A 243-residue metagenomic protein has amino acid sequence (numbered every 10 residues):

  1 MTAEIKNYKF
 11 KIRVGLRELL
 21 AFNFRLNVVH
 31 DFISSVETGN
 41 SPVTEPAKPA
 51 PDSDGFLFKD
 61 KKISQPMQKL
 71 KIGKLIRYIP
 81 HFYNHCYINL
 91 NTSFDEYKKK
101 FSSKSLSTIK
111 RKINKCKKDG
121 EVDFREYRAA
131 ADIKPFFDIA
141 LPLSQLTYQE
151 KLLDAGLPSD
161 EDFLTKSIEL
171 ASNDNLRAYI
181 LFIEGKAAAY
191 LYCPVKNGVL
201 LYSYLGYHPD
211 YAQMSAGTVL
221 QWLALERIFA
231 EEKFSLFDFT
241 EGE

Functional and structural regions predicted by a protein language model:
T2-D31, K61-Q213: A conserved beta-strand-loop-helix scaffold within acyl/acetyltransferase catalytic domains
V28-T44: Extracellular glycan-modifying ectodomains
V36-S41, F58-Q65: Structural motif
N40-P49, K69-I72: Short alpha-helical segments and helix-capping/turn motifs at coil-helix boundaries
P42-E45, Q213-E226: Conserved acetyl-CoA-binding loop-helix of GNAT-fold acetyltransferases
D52-K61, I228-E241: Conserved GNAT acetyl-CoA-binding A-motif
E169, L223-A230: Short glycine/serine- and small hydrophobic-enriched flexible loop segments
K196, G242-E243: A generic "binding-loop/recognition-motif" signal
